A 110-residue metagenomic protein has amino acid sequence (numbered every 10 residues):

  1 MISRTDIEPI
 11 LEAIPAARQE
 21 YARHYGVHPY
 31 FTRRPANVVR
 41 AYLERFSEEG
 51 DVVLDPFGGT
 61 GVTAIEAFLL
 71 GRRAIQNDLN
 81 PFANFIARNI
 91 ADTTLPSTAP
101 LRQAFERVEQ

Functional and structural regions predicted by a protein language model:
M1-Q110: S-adenosyl-L-methionine-dependent nucleic acid methyltransferase catalytic domains
